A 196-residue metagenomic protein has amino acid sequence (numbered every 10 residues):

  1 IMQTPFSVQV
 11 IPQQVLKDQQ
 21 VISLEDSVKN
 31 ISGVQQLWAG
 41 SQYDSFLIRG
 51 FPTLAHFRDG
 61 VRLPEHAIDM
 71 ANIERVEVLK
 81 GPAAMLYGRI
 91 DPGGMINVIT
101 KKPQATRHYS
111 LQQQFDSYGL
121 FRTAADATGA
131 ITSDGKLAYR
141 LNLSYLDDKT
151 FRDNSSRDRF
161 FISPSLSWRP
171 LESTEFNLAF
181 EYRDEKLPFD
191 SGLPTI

Functional and structural regions predicted by a protein language model:
I1-T106: Acidic, small-polar-rich N-terminal luminal/periplasmic segments of exported/outer-membrane proteins
M2-P5, D116-R122, Y182, P194: N-terminal short leaders/motifs
G40, K80, L143, L178-Y182: Glycine-rich, histidine-containing beta strand-loop boundary motifs that form or position
D44, H56, S167-R169, L193-T195: Short alpha-helix boundary/capping motifs
I48-F51, R152-D153, F189-D190: Short secondary-structure transition/capping segments
N72-E74, M85-I162, W168-F176: Outer-membrane beta-barrel translocator/receptor signature
V76, T150, K186-P188: A short hydrophobic/aromatic micro-motif that marks alpha-helical segments and, especially, helix-coil
S173-F176, F180-I196: Flexible loop and strand-edge segments within Gram-negative outer membrane beta-barrel domains
